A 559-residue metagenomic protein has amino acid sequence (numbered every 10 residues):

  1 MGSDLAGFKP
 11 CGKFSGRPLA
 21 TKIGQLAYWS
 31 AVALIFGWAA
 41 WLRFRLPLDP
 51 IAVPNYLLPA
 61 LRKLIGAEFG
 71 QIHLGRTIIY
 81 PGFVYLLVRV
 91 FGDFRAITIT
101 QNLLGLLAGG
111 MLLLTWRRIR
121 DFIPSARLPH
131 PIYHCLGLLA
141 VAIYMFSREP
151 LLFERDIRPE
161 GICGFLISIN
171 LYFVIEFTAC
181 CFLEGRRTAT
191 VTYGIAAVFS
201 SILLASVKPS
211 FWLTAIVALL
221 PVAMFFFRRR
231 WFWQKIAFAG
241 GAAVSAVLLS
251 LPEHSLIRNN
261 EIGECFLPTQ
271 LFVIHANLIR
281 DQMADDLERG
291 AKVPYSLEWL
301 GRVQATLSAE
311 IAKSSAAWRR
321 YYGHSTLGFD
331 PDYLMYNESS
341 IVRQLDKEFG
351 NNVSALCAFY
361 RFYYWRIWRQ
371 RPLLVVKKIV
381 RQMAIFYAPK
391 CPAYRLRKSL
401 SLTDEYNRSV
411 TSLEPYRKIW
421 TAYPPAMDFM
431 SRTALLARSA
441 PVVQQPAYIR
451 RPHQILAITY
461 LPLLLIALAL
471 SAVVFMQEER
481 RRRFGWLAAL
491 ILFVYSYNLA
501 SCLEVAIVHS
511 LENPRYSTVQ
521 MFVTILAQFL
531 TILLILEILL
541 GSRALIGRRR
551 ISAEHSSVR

Functional and structural regions predicted by a protein language model:
M1-A39, P129-L136, M476-E479, A488 (+1 more regions): Start-transfer (signal-anchor) and selected internal transmembrane alpha helices of multi-pass inner/ER membrane
T21-G24, R95-L104, G350, R361 (+1 more regions): Membrane-interface anchor segments at the N-terminal boundary of transmembrane helices in multi-pass membrane enzymes
T21-I51, M145-F146, V244-H254, L499: Transmembrane signal-anchor helices characteristic of membrane glycosylation enzymes that use polyprenol
R43-P59, G70-F83, G92-R95, V376: Extracytoplasmic catalytic/substrate-binding loops of multi-pass membrane glycan-assembly enzymes
N55, I236-A239, A246-F359, W365-W368 (+3 more regions): Juxtamembrane membrane-water interface segments immediately following transmembrane helices in multi-pass
L74, I78, G82, V90-M111 (+1 more regions): Loop-to-helix entry region of an early transmembrane alpha helix in multi-pass inner-membrane enzymes
G75, T100-L104, A142-I175, C181 (+3 more regions): Multi-pass, polyprenyl lipid-linked donor-dependent membrane glycosyltransferases
I99-L128, I169, F173: Transmembrane-helix motifs of polytopic, lipid-linked glycan transferases
